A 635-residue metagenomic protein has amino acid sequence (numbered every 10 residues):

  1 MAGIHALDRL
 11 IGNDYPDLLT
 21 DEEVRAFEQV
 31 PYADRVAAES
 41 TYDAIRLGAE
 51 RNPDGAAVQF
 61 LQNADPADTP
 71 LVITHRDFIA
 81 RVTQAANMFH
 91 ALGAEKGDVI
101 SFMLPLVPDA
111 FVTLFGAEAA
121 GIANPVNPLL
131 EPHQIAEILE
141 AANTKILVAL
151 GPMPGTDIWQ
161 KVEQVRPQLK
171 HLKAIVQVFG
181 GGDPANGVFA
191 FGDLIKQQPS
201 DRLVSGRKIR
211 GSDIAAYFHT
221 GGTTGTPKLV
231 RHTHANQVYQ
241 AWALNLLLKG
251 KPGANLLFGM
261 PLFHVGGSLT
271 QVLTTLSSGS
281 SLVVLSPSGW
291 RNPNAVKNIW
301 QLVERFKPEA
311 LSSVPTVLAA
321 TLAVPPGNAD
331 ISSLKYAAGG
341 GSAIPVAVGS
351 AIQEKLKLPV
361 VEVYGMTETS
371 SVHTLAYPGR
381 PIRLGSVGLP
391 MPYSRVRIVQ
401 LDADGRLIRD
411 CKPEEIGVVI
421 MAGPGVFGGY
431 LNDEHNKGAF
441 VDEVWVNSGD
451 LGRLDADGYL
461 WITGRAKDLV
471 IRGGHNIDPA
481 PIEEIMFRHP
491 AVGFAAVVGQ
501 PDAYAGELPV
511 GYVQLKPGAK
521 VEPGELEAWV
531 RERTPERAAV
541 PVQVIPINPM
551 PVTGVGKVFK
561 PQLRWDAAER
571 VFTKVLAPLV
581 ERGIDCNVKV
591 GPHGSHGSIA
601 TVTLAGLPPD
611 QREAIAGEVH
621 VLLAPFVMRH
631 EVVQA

Functional and structural regions predicted by a protein language model:
M1-I11, G121-D193, R629-Q634: Structural core segment of the AMP-binding/adenylate-forming
A37, D54-V107, F111-L114, E131-A136 (+1 more regions): Conserved AMP-binding/adenylate-forming core of the ANL superfamily
A38, P53-A56, Q177, G182 (+4 more regions): Conserved pre-ATP/AMP-binding loop-to-beta segment of ANL
V72-R76, A215-Y239: Conserved AMP-binding A3 loop
A110, L130-E140, L147-A149, E304 (+8 more regions): AMP-binding/adenylate-forming catalytic core of the ANL superfamily
E118, V238-N255, F263-E309, V324: Conserved AMP-binding/adenylation subdomain of ANL enzymes
A149-E163, S286-G289, E304-A351, P359-T369 (+2 more regions): Adenylate-forming
L285, Y336-A337, I344-V363, T367-L460 (+3 more regions): Conserved AMP-binding/adenylate-forming
